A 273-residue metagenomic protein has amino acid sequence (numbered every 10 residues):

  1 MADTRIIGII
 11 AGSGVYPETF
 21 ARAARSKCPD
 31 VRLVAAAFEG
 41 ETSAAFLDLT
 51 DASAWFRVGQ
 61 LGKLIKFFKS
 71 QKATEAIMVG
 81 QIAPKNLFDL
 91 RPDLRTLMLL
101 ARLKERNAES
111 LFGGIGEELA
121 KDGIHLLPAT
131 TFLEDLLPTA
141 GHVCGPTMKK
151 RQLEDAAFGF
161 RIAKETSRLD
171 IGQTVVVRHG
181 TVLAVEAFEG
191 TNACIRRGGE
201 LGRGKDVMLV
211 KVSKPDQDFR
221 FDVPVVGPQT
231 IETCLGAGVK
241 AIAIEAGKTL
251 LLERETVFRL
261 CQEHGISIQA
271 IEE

Functional and structural regions predicted by a protein language model:
M1-G62, S70-Q71: N-terminal glycine-/serine-/threonine-rich phosphate-binding loop
A2-I6, C28-L33, T50, Q71-T74 (+6 more regions): Short coil/turn connectors at secondary-structure junctions
I6, S13-P17, A24, G40 (+3 more regions): Conserved mixed alpha/beta catalytic, RNA-binding, or beta-rich assembly cores of soluble enzyme, regulatory
I9, M78-V79, K211, I244: Redox-cofactor binding/interface segments in oxidoreductases and associated redox assembly factors
A11-Y16, Q81-K85, T249: Gly/Ser/Thr-rich loops at beta-strand to alpha-helix junctions that form or flank small-molecule/cofactor-binding
F38-A73, L90-L99, A193-E273: Feature captures the catalytic cores and cofactor-binding loops of soluble hydro-lyases/lyases that act on carboxylate
Q60-K69, K85, L103-L111, Q152-A163 (+1 more regions): Short, basic, helix/turn surface patches
L61-L133: N-terminal glycine-rich phosphate/adenylate-binding segment common to multiple enzyme folds
